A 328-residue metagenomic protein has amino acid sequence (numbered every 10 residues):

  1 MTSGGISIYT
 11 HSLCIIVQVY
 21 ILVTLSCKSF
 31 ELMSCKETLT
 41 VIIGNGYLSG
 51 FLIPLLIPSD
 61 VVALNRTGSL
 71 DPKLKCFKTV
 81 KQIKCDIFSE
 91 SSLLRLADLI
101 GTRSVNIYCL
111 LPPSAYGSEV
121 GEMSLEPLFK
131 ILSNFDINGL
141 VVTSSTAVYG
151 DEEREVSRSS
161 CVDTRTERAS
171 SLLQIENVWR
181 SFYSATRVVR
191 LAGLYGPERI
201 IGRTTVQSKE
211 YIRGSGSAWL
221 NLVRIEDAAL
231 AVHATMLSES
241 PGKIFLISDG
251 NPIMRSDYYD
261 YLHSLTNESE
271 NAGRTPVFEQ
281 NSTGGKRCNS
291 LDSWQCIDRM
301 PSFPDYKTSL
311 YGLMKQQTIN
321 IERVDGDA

Functional and structural regions predicted by a protein language model:
V41-G44: Conserved N-terminal Rossmann-fold NAD(P)-binding element of oxidoreductases
S49-G50: N-terminal Rossmann-fold NAD(P) dinucleotide-binding loop
K84-I131: NAD(P)H-binding glycine-rich loop region in Rossmannoid oxidoreductase-like domains and their noncatalytic homologs
P127-R165: Conserved Rossmann-fold NAD(P)-dependent oxidoreductase catalytic core, especially the SDR/UDP-sugar
E176-P197: Conserved beta-loop-beta element that borders a ligand/cofactor-binding pocket
I200-T204, R213-M236: Substrate-positioning beta->alpha
A231-A234, S238-G284, D325: Mid/C-terminal beta-alpha module of Rossmann-like enzyme folds, strongest in SDR-family dehydrogenases/epimerases
N281-A328: C-terminal amphipathic/interface module of NAD(P)-dependent oxidoreductases and related NAD-binding regulators
